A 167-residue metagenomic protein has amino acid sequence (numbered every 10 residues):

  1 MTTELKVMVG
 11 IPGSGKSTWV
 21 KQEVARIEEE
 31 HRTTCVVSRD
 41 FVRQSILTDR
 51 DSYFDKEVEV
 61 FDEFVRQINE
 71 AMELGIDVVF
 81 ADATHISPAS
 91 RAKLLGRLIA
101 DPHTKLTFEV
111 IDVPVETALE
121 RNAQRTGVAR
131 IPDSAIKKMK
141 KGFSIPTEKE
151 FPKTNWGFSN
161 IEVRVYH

Functional and structural regions predicted by a protein language model:
M1-T3, M72-E73: Phosphate-binding P-loop
T2-V9, S14-S17, Q22-I27, A100 (+2 more regions): Conserved GTP-binding G-domain of TRAFAC-class P-loop NTPases and closely related GTPase folds
E4, T33-C35, V78, K105-T107: Residue-level recognition of the N-termini of beta-strands and the immediately preceding loop/turn
K16, Q44-L47, P88, A118: Conserved protein kinase catalytic core
T18-D77, Q124: Conserved substrate/cofactor phosphate-moiety recognition/catalytic segment in nucleotide-dependent phosphotransferases
F41-R43, H85-I86, D112-T117: Conserved nucleotide-binding/hydrolysis micro-motifs of P-loop NTPases
R50, F54-F61, T84, A129 (+1 more regions): Flexible, glycine- and charge-enriched loops at secondary-structure boundaries
D55-L106: Glycine-rich phosphate-binding loop used to anchor ATP phosphates in small-molecule kinases, encompassing both
